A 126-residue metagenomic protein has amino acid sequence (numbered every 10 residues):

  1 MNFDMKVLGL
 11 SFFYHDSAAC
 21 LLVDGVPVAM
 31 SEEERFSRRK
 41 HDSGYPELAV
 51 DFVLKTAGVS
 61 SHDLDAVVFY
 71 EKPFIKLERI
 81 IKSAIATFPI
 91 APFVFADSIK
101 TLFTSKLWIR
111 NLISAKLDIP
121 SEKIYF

Functional and structural regions predicted by a protein language model:
M1-F126: Short acidic/glycine-rich loops and adjacent helix/strand connectors that line catalytic pockets where negatively
